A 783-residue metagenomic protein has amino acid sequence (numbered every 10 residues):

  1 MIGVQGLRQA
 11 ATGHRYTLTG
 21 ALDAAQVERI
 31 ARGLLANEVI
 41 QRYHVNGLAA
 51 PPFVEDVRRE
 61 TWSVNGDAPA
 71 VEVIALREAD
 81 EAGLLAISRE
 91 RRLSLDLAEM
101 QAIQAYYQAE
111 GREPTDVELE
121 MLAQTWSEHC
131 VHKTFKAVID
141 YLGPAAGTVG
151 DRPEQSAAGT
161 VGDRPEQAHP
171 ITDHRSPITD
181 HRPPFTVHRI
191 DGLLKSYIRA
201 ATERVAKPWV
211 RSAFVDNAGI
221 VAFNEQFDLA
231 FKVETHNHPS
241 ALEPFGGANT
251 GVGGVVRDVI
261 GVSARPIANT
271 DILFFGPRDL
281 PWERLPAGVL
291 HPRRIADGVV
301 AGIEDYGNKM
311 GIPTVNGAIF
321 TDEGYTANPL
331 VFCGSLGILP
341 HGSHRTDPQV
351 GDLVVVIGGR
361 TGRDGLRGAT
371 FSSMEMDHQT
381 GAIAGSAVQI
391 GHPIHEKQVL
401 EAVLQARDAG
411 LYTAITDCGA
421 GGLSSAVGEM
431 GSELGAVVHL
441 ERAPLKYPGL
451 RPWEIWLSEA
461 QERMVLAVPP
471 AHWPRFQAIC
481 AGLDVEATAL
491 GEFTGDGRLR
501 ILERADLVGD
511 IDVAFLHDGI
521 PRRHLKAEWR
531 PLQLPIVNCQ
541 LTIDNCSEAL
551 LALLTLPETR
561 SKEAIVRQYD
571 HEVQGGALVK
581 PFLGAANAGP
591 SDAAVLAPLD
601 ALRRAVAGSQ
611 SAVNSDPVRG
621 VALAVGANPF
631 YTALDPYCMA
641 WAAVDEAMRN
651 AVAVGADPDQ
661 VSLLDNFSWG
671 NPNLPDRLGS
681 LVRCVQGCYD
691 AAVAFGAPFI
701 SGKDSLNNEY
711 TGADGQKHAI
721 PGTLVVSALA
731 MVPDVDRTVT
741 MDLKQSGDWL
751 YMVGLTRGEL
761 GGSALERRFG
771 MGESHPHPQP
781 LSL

Functional and structural regions predicted by a protein language model:
V4-R8, G13, N37-E38, R42-G147 (+2 more regions): Glycine/proline-enriched, intrinsically flexible loops and inter-domain linkers
Y16-D23, V468-P470: Short beta-strand-to-loop capping motifs
A25-G33: Accessory regions of macromolecular translocation/handling assemblies
T148-R164, P170-P184, I536-N545, V606-S615: Arg/Gly-rich low-complexity intrinsically disordered repeat tracts
